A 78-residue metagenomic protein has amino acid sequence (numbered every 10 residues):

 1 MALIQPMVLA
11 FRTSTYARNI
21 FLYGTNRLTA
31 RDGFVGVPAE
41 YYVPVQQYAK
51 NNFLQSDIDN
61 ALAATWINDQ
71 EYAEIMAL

Functional and structural regions predicted by a protein language model:
A2-F34: N-terminal acidic leader/helix
L9-A10, V43, Q47, N60-A63 (+1 more regions): Charged/polar, solvent-exposed surface patches and flexible loops
S14, F21, A39-E40, Q46 (+1 more regions): Intrinsically disordered, low-complexity segments enriched in small/polar residues
Y16, Y23, Y48, S56-D57: Intrinsic disorder/low-complexity signature
Y23, A30, G36, A61-A63 (+1 more regions): A generic signature of intrinsically disordered, low-complexity regions enriched in glycine/proline and charged/polar
T29-S56: Acidic, low-complexity, intrinsically disordered interaction modules
N52-L78: Short, compact, well-ordered microdomains
